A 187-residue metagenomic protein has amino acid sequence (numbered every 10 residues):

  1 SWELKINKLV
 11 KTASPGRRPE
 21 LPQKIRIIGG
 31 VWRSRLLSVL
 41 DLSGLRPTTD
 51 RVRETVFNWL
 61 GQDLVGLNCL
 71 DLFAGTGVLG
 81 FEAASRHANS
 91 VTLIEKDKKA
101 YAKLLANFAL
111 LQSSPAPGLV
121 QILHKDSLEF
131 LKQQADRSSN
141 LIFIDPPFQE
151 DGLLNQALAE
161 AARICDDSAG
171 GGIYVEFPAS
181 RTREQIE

Functional and structural regions predicted by a protein language model:
S1-E187: Class I S-adenosyl-L-methionine-dependent methyltransferase catalytic core
